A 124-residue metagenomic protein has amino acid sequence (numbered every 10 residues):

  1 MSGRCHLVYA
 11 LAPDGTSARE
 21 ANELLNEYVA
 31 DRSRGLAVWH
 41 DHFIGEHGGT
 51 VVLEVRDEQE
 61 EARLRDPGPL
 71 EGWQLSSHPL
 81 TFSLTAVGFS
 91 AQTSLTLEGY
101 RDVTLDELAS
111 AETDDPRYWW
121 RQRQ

Functional and structural regions predicted by a protein language model:
M1-G48, R56-E60, T81-Q124: Short S/T/G/P-rich N-terminal loop/turn motif that feeds into the first structured element of a domain
S33-R34, L70-G72: Short, well-ordered coil/turn elements that cap or connect secondary structure elements
R56, P69-L70: Short conserved AdoMet
E61-P69: Short, electropositive alpha-helical surface patch
E71-L84: Conserved short beta-strand edge segments in small beta-sheet-based binding/regulatory domains
